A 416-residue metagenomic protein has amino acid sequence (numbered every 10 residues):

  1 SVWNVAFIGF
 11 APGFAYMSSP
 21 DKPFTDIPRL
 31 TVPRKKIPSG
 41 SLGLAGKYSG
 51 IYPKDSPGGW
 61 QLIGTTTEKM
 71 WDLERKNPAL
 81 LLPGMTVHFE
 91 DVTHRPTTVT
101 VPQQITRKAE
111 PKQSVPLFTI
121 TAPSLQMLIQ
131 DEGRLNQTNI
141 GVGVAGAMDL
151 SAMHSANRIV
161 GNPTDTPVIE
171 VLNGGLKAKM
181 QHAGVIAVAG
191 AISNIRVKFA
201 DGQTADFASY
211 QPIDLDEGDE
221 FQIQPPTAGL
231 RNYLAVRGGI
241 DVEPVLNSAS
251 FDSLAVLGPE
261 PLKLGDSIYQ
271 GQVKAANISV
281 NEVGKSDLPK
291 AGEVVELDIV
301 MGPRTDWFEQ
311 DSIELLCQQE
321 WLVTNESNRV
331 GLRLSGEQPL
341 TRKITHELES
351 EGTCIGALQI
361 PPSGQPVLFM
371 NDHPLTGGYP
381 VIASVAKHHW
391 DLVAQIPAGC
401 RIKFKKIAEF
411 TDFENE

Functional and structural regions predicted by a protein language model:
S1-E416: Conserved "landmark" site that anchors the functional core of diverse proteins
